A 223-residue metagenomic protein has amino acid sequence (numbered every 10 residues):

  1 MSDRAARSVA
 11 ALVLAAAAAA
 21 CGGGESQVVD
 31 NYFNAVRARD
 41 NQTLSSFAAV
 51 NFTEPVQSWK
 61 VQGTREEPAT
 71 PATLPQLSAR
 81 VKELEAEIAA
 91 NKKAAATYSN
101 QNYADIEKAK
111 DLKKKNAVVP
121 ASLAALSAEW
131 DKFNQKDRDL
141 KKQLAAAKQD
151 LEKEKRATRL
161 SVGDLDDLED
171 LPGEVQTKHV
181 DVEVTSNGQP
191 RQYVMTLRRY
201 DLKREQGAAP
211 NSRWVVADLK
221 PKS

Functional and structural regions predicted by a protein language model:
M1-A19: Sec-dependent bacterial lipoprotein signal peptides
G22-G24: Bacterial signal peptide processing site
Q27-N31, T43: Extracytoplasmic/secreted proteins, especially bacterial periplasmic and envelope-associated proteins
D40-V56: Short, well-ordered alpha-helical segments enriched in acidic and aromatic residues
N51-T70: Short, charge-rich amphipathic alpha-helical segments embedded in non-transmembrane helical bundles/solenoids
P71-A96: Short, charge/polar-rich alpha-helical segments
A89-S223: Exposed beta-sheet edge and beta->alpha loop/turn motif
